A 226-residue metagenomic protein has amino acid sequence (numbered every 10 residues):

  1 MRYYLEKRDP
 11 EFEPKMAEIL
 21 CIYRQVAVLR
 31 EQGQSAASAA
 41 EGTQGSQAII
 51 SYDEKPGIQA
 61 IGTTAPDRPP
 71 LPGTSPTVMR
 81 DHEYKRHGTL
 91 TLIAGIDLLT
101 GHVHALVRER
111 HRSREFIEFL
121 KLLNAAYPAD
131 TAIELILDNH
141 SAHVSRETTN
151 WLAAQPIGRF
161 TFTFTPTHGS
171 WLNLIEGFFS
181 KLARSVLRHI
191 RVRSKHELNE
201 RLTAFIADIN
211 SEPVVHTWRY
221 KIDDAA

Functional and structural regions predicted by a protein language model:
M1-R86: Charge-mixed, compositionally biased segments that are often intrinsically disordered regulatory tracts
I49, E134-L135: Hydrophobic "anchor" residues on beta-strands that sit immediately upstream of conserved functional sites
S51-D53, G95, G101, L120 (+5 more regions): Mobile genetic element proteins and their domesticated derivatives, centered on retroelements and DNA transposons
K55-I58, L98-T100, H140-A142, H168-S170 (+1 more regions): Short, solvent-exposed loop/turn segments at secondary-structure junctions
L71-T131: Electropositive, glycine- and tryptophan-enriched low-complexity nucleic-acid-binding patches
V78-Y84, A154-L174, I190-V192: RNase H-like polynucleotidyl transferase catalytic core
H111-R112, L135-E147, P166-L172: Acidic, metal-coordinating catalytic cores used for nucleic-acid/nucleotide bond scission and strand-transfer chemistry
E176-A226: C-terminal anion-handling pockets and recognition modules
